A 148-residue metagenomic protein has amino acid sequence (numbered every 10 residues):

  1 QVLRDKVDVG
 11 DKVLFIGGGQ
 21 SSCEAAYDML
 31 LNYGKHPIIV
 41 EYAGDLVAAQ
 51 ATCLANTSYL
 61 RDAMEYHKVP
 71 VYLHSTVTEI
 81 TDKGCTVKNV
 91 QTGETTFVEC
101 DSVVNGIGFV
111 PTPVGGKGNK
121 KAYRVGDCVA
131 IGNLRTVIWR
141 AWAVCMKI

Functional and structural regions predicted by a protein language model:
Q1-A48, Q91-S102, G106-I148: Rossmann-like dinucleotide/flavin-binding elements
K6, T52-T78, M146-I148: N-terminal glycine-rich dinucleotide-binding loop that anchors FAD/FMN and/or NAD(P) in oxidoreductases
A49-Q50, K83: Short Asp/Glu-rich motifs
L73-G84, V110: A conserved short coil-to-beta-strand element within the FAD-binding core of flavoproteins
C85-N89: SH3/SH3-like beta-barrel fold
